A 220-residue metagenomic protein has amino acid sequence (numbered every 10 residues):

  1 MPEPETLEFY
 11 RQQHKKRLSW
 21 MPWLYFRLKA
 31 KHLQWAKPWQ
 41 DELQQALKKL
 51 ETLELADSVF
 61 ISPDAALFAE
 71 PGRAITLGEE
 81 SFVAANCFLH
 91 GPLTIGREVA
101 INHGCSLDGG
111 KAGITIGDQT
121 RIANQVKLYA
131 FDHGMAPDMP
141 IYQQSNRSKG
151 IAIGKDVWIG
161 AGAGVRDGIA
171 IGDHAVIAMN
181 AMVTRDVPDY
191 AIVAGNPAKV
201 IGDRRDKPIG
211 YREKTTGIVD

Functional and structural regions predicted by a protein language model:
M1-S58, Q119, Q125-V126, H133-D138 (+4 more regions): Terminal amphipathic alpha-helical/low-complexity segments used for targeting or macromolecular assembly
W39, Q45-L47, D57, L67-A69 (+3 more regions): Short, functionally important structural connectors and interaction interfaces within domains
P63-L77, F82-I169, R204-R212: Flexible, glycine/small-residue-enriched loop-and-beta-strand segment within the central core of proteins
T76, I171-V193, A198: C-terminal/domain-terminus segments
W158, G164-R166, M182-T184, A198-K199: Short Gly/Pro-enriched loop/turn and capping motifs at secondary-structure junctions
